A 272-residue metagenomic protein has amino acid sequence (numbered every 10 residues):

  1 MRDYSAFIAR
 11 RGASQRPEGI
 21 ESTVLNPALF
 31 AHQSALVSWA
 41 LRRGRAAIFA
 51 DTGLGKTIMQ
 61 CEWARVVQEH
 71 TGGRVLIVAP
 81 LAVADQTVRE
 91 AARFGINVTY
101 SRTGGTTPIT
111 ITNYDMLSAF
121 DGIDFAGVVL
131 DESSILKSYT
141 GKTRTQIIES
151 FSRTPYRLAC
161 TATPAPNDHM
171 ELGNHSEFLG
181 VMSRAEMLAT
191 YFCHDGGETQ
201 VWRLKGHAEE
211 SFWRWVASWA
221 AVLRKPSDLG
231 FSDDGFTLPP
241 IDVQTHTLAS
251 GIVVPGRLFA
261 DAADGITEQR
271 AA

Functional and structural regions predicted by a protein language model:
I8-F49: Conserved pre-motif I regulatory segment
R43-W63: Walker A/P-loop
A47-D51, L76, L158: Short hydrophobic/aromatic beta-strand immediately N-terminal to the Walker A/P-loop
T57-E62, T71-F94, A165-L172: Conserved Walker A/P-loop ATP-binding site and its immediately adjacent core in helicase/helicase-like ATPase domains
G72-R74, G127, I135, R144-G230: Conserved P-loop NTPase motor "coupling/switch" region that bridges the ATPase
A82-T103, L179-S183: Conserved helix-turn-beta segment of the N-terminal RecA-like "Helicase ATP-binding" lobe in SF1/SF2 helicases
G95-S118: Inter-Walker segment of RecA-like/P-loop motor cores
S227-A272: Conserved helicase/translocase motor-coupling segment
